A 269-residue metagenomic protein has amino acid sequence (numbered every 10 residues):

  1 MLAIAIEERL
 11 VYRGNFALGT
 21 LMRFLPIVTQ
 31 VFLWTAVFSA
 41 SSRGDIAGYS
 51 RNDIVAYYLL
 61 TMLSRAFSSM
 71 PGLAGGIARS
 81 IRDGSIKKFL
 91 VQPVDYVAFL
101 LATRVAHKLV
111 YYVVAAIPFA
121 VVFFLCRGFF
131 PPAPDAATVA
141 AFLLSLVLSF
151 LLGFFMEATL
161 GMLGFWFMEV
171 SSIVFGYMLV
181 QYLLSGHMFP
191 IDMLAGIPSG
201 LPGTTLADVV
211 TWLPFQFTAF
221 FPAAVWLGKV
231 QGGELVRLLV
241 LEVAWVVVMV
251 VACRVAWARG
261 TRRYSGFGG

Functional and structural regions predicted by a protein language model:
M1-G269: Hydrophobic transmembrane alpha-helices and immediately adjacent juxtamembrane helices of multi-pass inner-membrane
